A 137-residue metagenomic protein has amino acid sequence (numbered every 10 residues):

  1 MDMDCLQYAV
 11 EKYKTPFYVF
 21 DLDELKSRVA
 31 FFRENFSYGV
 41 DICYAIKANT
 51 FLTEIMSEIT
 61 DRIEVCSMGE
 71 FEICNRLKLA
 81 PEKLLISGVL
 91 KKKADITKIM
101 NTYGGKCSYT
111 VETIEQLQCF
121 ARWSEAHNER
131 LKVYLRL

Functional and structural regions predicted by a protein language model:
M1-L131: A charged N-terminal "starter" segment
K132-L137: ATP-grasp fold ATP-binding core
